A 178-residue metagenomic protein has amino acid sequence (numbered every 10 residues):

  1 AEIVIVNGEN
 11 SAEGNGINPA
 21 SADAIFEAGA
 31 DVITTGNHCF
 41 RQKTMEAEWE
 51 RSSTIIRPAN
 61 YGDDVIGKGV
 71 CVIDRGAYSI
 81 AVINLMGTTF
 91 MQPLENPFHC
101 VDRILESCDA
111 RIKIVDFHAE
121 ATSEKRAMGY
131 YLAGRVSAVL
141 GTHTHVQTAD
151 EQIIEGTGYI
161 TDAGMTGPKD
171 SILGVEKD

Functional and structural regions predicted by a protein language model:
A1-D178: Acidic, metal/ion-coordinating pockets
